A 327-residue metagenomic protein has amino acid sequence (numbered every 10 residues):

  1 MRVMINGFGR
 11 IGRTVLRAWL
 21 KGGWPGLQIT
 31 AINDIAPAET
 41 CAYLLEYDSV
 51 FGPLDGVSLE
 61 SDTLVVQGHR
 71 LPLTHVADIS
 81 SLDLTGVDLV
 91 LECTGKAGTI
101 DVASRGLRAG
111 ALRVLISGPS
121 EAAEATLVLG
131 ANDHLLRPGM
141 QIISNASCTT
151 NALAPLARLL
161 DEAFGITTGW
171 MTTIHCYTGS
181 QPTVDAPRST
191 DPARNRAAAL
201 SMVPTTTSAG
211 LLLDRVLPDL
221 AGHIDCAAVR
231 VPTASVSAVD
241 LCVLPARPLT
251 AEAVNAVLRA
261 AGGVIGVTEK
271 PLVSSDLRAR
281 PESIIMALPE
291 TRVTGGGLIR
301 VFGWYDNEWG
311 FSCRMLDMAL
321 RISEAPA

Functional and structural regions predicted by a protein language model:
M1-N195, D317, A325-P326: N-terminal Rossmann-like NAD(P) cofactor-binding subdomain of oxidoreductases, focused on the glycine-rich
R2-M4, I143-S144, V239-P245, I299-Y305: Short glycine-rich or small-residue beta-strand-to-loop segments that form or flank ligand, phosphate, metal/Fe-S
R17, K21-L82, T167-T168, T173-I299: C-terminal substrate-binding/catalytic lobe of Rossmann-fold NAD(P)-dependent oxidoreductases
G95, C148, T205, A246 (+1 more regions): Structured loop/turn residues at secondary-structure junctions
A97, N151, P248-L249, G310: A generic structural signal for alpha-helix starts
E162, D219, R247, A260 (+2 more regions): Short, well-ordered loop/turn and helix-capping segments at boundaries between secondary-structure elements and domains
P281-A327: NAD(P)-dependent Rossmann-like dehydrogenase/reductase catalytic/cofactor-binding core
